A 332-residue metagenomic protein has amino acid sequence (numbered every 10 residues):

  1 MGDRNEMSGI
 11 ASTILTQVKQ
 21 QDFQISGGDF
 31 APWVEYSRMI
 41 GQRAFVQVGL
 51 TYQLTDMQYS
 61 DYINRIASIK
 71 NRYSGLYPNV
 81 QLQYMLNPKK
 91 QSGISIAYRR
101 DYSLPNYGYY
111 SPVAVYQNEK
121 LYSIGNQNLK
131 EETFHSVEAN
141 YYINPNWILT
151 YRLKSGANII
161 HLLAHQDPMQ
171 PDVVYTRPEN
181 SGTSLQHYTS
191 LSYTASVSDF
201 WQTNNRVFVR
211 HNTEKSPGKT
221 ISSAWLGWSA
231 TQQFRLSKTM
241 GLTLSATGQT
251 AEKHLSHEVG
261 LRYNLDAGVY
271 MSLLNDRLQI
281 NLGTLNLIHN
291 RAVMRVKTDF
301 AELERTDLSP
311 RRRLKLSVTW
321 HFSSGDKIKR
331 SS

Functional and structural regions predicted by a protein language model:
M1-D3, Y52-Q58, Y84-L86, Y98-L104 (+9 more regions): Transmembrane beta-strands of outer-membrane beta-barrel pores
T16-F23, D29, I124, K130 (+5 more regions): Outer membrane beta-barrel strand-and-loop segments of large Gram-negative receptors, especially TonB-dependent
G27-S68, Y73-Q83, D199-N205, V209-H211 (+1 more regions): Surface-exposed extracellular loop regions of Gram-negative outer-membrane beta-barrel proteins
P32-R38, V80-Y84, V137-I143, T189-A195 (+4 more regions): Residues on the lipid-exposed face of transmembrane beta-strands in outer-membrane beta-barrel proteins
Q42-V46, K89-I94, P145-L149, S198-N205 (+4 more regions): Repeated loop/turn-to-beta-strand initiation elements of outer-membrane beta-barrel proteins
V48-L50, V80, I96-Y98, L149-Y151 (+5 more regions): Membrane-embedded beta-strand positions of outer-membrane beta-barrel proteins
T55-Q58, K89-S136, Y151-P171, I288-D299: Surface-exposed extracellular loop regions of Gram-negative outer-membrane beta-barrel proteins, predominantly
L273-S332: C-terminal beta-signal and adjacent terminal beta-strands/loops of Gram-negative outer-membrane beta-barrel proteins
